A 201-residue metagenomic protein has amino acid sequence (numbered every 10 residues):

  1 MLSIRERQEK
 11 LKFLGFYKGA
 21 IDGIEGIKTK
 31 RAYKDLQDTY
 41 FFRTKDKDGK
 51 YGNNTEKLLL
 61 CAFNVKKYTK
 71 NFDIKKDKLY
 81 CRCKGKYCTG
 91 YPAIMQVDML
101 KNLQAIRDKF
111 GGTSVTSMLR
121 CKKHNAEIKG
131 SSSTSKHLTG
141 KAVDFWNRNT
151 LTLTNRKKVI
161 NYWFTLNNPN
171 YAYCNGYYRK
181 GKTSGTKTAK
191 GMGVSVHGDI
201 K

Functional and structural regions predicted by a protein language model:
M1-R5, E9-L60: Short acidic, glycine/serine/threonine-rich helix-capping segments at coil-helix boundaries
L14, N102-F110, K158, Y162-N170: Generic non-transmembrane alpha-helical segments
K18-G23, T44-K47, G85-V97, W146-N149 (+1 more regions): Second-shell loop/turn segments in exported
G19-I21, K45-K47, G111-L119, Y171-K180: Surface-exposed patches in mature extracellular/periplasmic domains of secreted proteins
G52-T55, R120-K129, Y173-Y177, G181: A short, conserved strand-capping beta-turn/loop at the end of a beta strand
A62-F110: Active-site acidic/histidine clusters and adjacent loop/turn architecture that either coordinate catalytic ions
N102-G130: Extended, low-complexity, intrinsically disordered C-terminal regulatory tails of eukaryotic serine/threonine kinases
S133-K201: Catalytic cores and adjacent binding grooves of peptidoglycan-active enzymes
